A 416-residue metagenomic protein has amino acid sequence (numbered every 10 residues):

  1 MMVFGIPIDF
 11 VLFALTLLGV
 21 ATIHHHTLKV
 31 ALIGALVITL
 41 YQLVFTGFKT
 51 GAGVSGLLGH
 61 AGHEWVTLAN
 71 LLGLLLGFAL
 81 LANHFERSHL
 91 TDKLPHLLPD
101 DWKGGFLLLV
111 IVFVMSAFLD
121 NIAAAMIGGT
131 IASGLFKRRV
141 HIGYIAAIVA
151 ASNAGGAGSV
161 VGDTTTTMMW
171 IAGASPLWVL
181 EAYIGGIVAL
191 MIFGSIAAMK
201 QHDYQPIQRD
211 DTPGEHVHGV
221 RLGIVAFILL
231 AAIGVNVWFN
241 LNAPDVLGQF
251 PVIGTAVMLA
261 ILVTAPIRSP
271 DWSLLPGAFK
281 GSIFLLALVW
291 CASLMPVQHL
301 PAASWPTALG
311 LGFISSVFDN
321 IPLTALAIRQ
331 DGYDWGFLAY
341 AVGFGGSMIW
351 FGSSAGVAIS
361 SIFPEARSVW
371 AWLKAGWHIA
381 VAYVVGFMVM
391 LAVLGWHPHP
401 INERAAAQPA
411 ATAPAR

Functional and structural regions predicted by a protein language model:
M1-G5, T22-T27, G51-L71, P99 (+6 more regions): Interfacial loop-to-helix junctions that mark the boundaries of transmembrane helices in multi-pass membrane
M2, R87-L90, R138-I142, A146 (+4 more regions): Juxtamembrane and boundary regions of transmembrane helices in multi-pass small-molecule transporters and channels
G5-F10, T67-L71, L97-V110, F136-A146 (+3 more regions): Membrane-interfacial loop-to-helix junctions in multi-pass transporters
P7-L17, H24-G51, L68-L80, R221-A231 (+2 more regions): Hydrophobic mid-bilayer segments of alpha-helices in multi-pass membrane transport proteins, especially secondary
F78-N83, I111-A123, A150-S159, G185-G194 (+1 more regions): Helix-loop-helix module between adjacent transmembrane segments
G104-A157, M168-A172, A325-Y340, E365 (+1 more regions): Hydrophobic transmembrane alpha-helices that form the pore/transport pathway of multi-pass ion and small-solute
L190-I261, E403: Long, contiguous bundles of hydrophobic transmembrane helices that form the permeation core of multi-pass
I228-Y333, A410-A415: Transmembrane helical segments that form the transport core of multi-pass membrane transport proteins
